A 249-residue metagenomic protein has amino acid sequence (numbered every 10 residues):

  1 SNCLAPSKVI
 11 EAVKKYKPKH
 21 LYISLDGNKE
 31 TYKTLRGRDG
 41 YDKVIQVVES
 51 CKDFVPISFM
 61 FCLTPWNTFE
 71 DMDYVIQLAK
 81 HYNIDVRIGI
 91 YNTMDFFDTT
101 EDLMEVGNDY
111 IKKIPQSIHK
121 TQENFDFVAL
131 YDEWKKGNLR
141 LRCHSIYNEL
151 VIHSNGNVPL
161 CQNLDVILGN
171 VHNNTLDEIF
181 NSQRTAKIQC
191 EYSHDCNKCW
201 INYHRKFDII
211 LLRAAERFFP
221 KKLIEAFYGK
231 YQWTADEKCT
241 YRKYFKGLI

Functional and structural regions predicted by a protein language model:
S1-P6, L63-N67: Short beta->alpha connector loops
C3-L4, V9, G27, L223: Glycine-centered small-residue hotspots that permit tight backbone geometry or close packing
A5, G137, E216-F219: Short, solvent-exposed helix-helix connector turns and helix-capping sites enriched in acidic/polar residues
P6, E30-T31, D208: Short glycine-rich, flexible loops that bind phosphorylated cofactors or substrates
S7-E11, Q46, Q183-T185: A generic local structural motif
E11-N174, E178, L212: Radical SAM enzyme [4Fe-4S]-AdoMet core and its adjacent flexible, acidic and glycine-rich loops/tails across
N157-V158, Q162-I249: Flexible mid-to-C-terminal extensions adjoining Fe-S/redox cofactors in radical SAM and related proteins
